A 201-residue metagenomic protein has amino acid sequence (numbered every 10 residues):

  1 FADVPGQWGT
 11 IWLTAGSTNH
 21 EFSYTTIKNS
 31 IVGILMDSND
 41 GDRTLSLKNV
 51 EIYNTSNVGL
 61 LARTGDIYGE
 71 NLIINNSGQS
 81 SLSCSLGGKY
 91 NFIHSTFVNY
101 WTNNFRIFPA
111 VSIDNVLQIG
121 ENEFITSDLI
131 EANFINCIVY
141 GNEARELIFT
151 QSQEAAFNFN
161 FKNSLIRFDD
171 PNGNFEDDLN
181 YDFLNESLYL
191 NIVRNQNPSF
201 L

Functional and structural regions predicted by a protein language model:
F1-L201: Beta-strand/loop edge motif enriched in small/polar residues
